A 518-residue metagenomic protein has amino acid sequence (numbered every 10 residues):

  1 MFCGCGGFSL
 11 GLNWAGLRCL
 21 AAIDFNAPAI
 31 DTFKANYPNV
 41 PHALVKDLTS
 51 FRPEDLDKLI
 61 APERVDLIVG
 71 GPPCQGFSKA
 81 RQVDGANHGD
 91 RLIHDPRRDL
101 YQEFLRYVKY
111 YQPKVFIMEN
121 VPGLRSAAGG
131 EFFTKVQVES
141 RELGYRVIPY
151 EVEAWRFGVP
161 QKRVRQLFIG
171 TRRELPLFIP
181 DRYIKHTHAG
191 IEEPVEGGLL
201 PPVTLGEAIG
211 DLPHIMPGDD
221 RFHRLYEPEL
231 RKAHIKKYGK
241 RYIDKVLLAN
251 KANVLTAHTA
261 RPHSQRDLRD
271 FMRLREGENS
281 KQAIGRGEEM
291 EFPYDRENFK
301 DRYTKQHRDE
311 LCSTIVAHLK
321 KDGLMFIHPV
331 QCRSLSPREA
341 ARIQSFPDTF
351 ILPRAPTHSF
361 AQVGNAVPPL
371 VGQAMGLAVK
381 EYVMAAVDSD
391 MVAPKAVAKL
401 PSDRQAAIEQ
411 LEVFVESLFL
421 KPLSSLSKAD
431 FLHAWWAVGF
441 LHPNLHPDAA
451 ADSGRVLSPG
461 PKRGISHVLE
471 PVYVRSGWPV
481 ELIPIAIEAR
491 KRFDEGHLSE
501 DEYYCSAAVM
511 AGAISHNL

Functional and structural regions predicted by a protein language model:
M1-Q112, P122-S126, G130-T134: Core alpha/beta nucleotide-donor-binding catalytic domains of modification enzymes
K58-P62, K79-E291: Class I S-adenosyl-L-methionine
P228-S402, A406: C-terminal target-recognition/interaction regions appended to catalytic cores
F419-S427, G477-V480, L498: Charged, low-complexity interaction regions
P461-V480: Positively charged, polyanion-binding regions of nucleic-acid-associated proteins
I485-H497: DNA-recognition alpha helix
D494-S506: Short, basic interhelical loop/turn and adjoining N-cap of the next helix at nucleic-acid- or acidic-partner-contacting
M510-N517: Short, basic alpha-helical nucleic acid-contact segments in DNA-binding proteins and DNA transaction factors
